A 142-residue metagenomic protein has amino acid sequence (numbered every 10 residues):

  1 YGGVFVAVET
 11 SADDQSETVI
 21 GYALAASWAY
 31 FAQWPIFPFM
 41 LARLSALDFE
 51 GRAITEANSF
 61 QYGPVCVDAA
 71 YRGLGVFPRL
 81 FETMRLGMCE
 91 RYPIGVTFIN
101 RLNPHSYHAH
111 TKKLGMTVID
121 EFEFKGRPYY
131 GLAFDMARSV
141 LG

Functional and structural regions predicted by a protein language model:
G2-A23, P38-L41: Conserved beta-hairpin
G2-V6, Y22, S59, P64 (+1 more regions): Short hydrophobic/aromatic beta-strand element in the GNAT-like acyltransferase core that lines or flanks the acyl-donor
L24-P64: Conserved acyl-donor/pantetheine-binding loop and adjacent beta-alpha core of acyl/acetyltransferases and related
N58-Y62, M88-R101: Conserved GNAT acetyl-CoA-binding A-motif
G63-R72, T97-Y107: Conserved beta-strand-loop-alpha-helix junction that forms the acyl-donor binding cleft
P64-V67, R72-G87, K112: Conserved acetyl-CoA-binding loop-helix of GNAT-fold acetyltransferases
P78, R101-D120: Conserved active-site alpha-helix within GNAT-family acetyltransferase domains
E123-G142: C-terminal "cap" of GNAT-fold acetyltransferases
